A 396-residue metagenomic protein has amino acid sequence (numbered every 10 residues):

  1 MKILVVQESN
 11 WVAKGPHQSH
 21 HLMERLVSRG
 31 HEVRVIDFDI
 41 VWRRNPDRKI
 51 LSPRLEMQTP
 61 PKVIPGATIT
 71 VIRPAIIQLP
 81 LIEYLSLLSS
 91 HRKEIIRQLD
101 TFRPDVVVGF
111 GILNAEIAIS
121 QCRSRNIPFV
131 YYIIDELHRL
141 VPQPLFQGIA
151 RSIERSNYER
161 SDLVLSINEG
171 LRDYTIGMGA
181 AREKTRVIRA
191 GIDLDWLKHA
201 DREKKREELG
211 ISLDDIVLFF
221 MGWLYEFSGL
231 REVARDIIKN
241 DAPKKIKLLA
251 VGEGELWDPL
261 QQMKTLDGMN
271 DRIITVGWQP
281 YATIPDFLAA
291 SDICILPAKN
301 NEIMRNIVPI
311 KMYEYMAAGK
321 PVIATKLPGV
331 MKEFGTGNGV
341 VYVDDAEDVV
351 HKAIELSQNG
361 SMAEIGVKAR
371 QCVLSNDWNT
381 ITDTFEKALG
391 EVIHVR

Functional and structural regions predicted by a protein language model:
S86-K93, R125-V130, H138-N157: Nucleotide-sugar donor phosphate/pyrophosphate-binding loop at the beta->alpha transition of glycosyltransferases
G170, G191: Carbohydrate-associated surface elements
K198-I211: A short helix/loop element that forms part of the nucleotide-sugar donor recognition site in Leloir-type
S212-I237, L249, G366: Conserved donor-binding/catalytic core segment of Leloir-type glycosyltransferases
V251, P259-P285: Nucleotide-activated donor-binding/catalytic signature segment of Leloir-type glycosyltransferases, i.e., the conserved
I293-L296, E314-A324: Short hydrophobic beta-strand element within catalytic cores of glycosyltransferases and related nucleotide-activated
T336-E347, E355-G360: Conserved acidic donor-binding segment of nucleotide-sugar-dependent glycosyltransferases
S361-S375, K387: A short, well-ordered alpha-helix in the C-terminal region of glycosyltransferases
